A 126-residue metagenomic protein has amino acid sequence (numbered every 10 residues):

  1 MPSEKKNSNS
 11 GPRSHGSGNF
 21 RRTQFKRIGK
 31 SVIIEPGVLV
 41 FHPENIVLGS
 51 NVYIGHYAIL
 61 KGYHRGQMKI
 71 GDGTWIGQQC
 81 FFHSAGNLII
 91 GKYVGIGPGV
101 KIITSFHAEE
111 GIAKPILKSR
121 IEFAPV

Functional and structural regions predicted by a protein language model:
M1-N45: Extended, small-residue-rich solenoid/repeat segments and analogous flexible loops that form exposed scaffolds
G37-L48, Y53-V126: Flexible, glycine/small-residue-enriched loop-and-beta-strand segment within the central core of proteins
